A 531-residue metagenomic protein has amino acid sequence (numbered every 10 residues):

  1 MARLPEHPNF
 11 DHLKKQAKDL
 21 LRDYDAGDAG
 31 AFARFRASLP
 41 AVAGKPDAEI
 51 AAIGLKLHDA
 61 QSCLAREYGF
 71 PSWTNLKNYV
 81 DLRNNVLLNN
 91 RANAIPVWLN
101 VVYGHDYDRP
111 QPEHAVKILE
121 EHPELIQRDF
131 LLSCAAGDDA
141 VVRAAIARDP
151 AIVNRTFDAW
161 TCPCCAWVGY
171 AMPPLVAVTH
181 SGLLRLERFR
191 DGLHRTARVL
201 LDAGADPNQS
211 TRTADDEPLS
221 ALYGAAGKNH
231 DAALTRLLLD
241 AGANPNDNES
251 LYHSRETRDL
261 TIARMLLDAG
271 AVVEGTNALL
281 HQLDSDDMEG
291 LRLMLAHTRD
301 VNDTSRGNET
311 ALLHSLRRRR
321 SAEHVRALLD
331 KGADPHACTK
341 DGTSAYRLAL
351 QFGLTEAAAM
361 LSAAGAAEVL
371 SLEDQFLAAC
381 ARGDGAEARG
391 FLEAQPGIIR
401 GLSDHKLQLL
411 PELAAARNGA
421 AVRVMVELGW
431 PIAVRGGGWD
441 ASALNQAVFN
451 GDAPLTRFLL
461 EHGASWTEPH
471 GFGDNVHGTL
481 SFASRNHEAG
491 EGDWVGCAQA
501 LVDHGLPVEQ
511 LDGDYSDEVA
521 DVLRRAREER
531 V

Functional and structural regions predicted by a protein language model:
M1-K117, A136: Intrinsically disordered, low-complexity eukaryotic regions enriched in glycine, serine and charged residues
I53-L82, H314, R318, A322-A364: Extended, hydrophobic interaction surfaces within ordered domains
N84-Q127, A135-A140, R148, P163-C164 (+3 more regions): Extended repeat-based scaffolds of very large eukaryotic assembly and lipid-transport proteins
N90-H105, L125-A135, N154-E187, S210-A226 (+9 more regions): Ankyrin-repeat boundary/"N-cap" motif
H114, V141, G192-T196, A233-L234 (+9 more regions): Conserved ankyrin/ankyrin-like repeat signature
V116-P123, A144-I152, A197-D206, R236-A243 (+8 more regions): Ankyrin repeat domain, specifically the short helix-to-loop turn at the C-terminus of the second helix of each repeat
G137, G192, N229-H230, R258 (+7 more regions): Ankyrin-repeat intra-repeat helix-capping/turn positions
C338-E368, L480-A483, E491, V495-R530: Leucine-rich solenoid repeat scaffolds
